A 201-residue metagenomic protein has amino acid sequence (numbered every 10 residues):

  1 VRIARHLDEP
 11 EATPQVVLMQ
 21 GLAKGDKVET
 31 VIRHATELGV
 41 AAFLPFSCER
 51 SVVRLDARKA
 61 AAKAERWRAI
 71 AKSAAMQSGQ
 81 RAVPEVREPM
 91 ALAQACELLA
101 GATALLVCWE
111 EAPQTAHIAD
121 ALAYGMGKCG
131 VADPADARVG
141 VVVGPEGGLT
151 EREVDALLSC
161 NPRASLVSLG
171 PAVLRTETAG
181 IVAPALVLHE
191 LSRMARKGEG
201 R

Functional and structural regions predicted by a protein language model:
A4-V107: RNA substrate-binding interface of SAM-dependent RNA methyltransferases
T13-V17, A137-G140, N161-L169: Glycine/charged-rich beta-loop-alpha catalytic/anionic-binding loops adjacent to active sites
H34-L38, L122-C129, D155-S159, A183-P184: Short, solvent-exposed amphipathic alpha-helical segments in soluble enzyme and RNA/protein-processing domains
A57, A119-D120, E153-A156: Short amphipathic alpha-helical segments
P89-V142: A mid-sequence, solvent-exposed acidic-amphipathic segment
E111-T115, E146-T150, V173-L174: Short Gly/Pro-enriched loop/turn and capping motifs at secondary-structure junctions
D136-L158: A C-terminal functional module that forms or caps the active site or interfaces directly with catalytic machinery
E151-R201: Structured adenosyl-cofactor binding patch, chiefly the S-adenosyl-L-methionine
